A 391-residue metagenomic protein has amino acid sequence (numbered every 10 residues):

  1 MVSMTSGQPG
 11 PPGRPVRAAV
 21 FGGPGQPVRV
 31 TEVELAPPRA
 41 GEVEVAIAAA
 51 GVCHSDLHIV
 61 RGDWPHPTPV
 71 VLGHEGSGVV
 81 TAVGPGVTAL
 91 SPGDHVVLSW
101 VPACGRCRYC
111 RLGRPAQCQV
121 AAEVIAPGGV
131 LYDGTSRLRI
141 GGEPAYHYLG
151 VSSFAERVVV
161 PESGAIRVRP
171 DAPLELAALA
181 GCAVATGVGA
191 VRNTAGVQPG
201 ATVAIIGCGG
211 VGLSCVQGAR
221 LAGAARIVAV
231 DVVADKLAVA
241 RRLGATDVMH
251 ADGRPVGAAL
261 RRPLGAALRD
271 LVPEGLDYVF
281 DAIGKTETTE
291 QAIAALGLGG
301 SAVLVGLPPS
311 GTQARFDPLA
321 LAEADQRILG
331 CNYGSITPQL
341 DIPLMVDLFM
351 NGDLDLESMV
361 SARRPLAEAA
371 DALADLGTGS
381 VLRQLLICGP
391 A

Functional and structural regions predicted by a protein language model:
V2-R14, E290-A294, Q339-A391: C-terminal hydrophobic helical "lid"/dimerization subdomain of Rossmann-like NAD(P)H-dependent oxidoreductases
R17, E34, A46, S77-V79 (+2 more regions): Residues located in well-ordered beta-strands
E34-L35, T68-G73, A145-G150, E156-R157 (+1 more regions): Short Gly/Pro-enriched turn/cap motifs at secondary-structure boundaries
A36-A50, R61-R111, A116, V124 (+1 more regions): Glycine-rich beta-strand-centered segment in the early N-terminal region that forms part of a ligand/cofactor-binding
W100-S163: Cysteine-cluster motifs in flexible loop/terminal segments that predominantly coordinate metals
E156, S163-A259: Mid-domain Rossmann-like dinucleotide-binding core that forms the NAD(H)/NADP(H) cofactor-binding site
A195-Q198, L221, A234, A238-R327 (+1 more regions): Glycine-rich cofactor phosphate-binding loops and adjacent beta1-alpha1 units of small-molecule cofactor enzyme domains
R261, R269, P273, S310-A362 (+1 more regions): C-terminal substrate-binding/catalytic core of Rossmann-like NAD(P)-dependent dehydrogenases/reductases
